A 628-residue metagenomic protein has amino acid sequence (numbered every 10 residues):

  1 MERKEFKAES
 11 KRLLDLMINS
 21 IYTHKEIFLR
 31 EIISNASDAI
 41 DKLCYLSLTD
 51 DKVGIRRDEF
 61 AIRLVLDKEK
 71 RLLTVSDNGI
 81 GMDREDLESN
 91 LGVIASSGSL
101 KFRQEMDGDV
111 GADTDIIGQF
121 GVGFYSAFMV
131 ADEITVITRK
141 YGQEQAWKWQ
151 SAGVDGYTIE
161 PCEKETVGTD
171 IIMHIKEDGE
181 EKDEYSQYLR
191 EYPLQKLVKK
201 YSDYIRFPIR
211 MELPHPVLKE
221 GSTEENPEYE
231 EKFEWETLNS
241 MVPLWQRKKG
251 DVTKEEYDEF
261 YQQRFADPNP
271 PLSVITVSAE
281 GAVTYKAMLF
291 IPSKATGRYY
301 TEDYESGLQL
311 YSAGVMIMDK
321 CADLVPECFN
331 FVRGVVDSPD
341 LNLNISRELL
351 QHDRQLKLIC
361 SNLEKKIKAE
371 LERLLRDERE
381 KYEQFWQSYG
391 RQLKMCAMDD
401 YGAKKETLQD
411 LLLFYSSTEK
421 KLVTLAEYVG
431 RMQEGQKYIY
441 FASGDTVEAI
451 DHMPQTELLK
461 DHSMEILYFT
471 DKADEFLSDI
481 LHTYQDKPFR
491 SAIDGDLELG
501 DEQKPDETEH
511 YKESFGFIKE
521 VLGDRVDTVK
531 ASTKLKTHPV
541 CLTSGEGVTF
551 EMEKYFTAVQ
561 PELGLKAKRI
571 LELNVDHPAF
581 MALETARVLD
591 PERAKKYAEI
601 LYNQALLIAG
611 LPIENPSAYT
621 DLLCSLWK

Functional and structural regions predicted by a protein language model:
M1-Y188, K196, Q433: GHKL (Bergerat-fold) ATPase N-terminal catalytic module, capturing the glycine-rich phosphate-binding loop and acidic
I116, I137-G156, K176-E180, E184-K628: GHKL/Bergerat-fold ATPase module in large chromosome/replication-associated machines
